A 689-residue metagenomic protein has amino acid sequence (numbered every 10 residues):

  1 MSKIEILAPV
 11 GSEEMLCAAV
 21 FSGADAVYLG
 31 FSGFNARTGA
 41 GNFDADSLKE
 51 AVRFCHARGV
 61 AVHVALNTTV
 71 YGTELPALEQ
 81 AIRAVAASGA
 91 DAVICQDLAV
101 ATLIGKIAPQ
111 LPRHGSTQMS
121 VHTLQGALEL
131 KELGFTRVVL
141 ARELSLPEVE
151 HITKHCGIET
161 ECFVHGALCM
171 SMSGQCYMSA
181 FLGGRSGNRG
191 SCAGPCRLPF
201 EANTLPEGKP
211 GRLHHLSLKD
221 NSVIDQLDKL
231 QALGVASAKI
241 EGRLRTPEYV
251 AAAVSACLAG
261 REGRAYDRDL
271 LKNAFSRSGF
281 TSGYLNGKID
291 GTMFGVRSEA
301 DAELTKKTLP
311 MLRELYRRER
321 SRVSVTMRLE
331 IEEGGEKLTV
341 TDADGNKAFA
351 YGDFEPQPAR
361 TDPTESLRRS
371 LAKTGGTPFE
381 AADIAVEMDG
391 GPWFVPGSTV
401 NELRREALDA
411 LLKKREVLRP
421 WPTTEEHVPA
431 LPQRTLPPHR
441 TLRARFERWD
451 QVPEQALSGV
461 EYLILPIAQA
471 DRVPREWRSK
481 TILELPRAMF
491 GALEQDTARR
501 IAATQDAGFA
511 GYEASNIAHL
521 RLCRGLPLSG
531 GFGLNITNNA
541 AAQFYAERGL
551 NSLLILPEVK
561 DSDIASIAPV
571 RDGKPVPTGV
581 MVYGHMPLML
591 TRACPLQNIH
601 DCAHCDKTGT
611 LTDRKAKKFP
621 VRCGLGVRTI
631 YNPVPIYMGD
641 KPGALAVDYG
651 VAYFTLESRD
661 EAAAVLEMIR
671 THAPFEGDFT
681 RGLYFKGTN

Functional and structural regions predicted by a protein language model:
M1-S22, A26-R37, A51-V52, R58-A86 (+5 more regions): Surface-exposed amphipathic alpha-helical tracts and adjacent flexible/coil segments at the periphery of soluble enzymes
F43-S47, R53: Glycine/small-residue-rich interface belts in oligomeric ring/scaffold proteins and their assembly partners
T102: A cross-family signal for key residues in well-ordered alpha-helices that form functional helical elements
H122: Active-site PLP-lysine loop of aminotransferase-like
